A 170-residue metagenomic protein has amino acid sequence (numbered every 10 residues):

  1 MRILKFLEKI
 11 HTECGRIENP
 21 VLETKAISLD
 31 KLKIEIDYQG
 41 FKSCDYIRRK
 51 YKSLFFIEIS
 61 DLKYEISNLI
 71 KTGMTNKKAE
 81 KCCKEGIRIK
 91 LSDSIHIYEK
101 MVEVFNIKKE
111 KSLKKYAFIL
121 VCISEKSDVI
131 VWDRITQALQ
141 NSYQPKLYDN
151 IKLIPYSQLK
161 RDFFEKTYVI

Functional and structural regions predicted by a protein language model:
M1-S43, I170: Basic, amphipathic N-terminal segments that precede the first structured/catalytic domain
C14, P20, S60-L62, M74: Intrinsic-disorder/low-complexity loop/linker signature
A26-I36, K50, D61, C122-S124: Short, flexible loop/turn elements at secondary-structure junctions
F41-S43, K52, I89, L113: Short connector loops at helix/strand junctions that flank enzyme active sites, especially segments positioning acidic
Y46-R48, S53-D61, S94: Conserved catalytic cores of phosphodiester-cleaving nucleases, focusing on short active-site segments
L62-S124: Catalytic cores of nucleic-acid endonucleases
S112-I170: Short, low-complexity, polybasic intrinsically disordered segments
